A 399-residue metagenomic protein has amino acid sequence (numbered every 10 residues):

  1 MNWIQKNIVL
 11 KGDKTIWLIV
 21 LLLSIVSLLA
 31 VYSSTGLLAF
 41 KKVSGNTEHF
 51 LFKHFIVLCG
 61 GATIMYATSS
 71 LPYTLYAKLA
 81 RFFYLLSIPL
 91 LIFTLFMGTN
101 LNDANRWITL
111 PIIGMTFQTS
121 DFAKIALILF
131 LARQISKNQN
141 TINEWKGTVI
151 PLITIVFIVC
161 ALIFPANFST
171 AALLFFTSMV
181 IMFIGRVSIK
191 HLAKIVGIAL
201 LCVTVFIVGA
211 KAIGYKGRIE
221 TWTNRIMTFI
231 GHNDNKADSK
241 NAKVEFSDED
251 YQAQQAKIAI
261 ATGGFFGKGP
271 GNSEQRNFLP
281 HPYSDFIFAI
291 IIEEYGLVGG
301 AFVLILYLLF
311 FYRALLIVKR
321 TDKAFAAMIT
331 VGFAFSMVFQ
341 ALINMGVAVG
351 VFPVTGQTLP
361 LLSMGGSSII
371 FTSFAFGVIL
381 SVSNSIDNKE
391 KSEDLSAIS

Functional and structural regions predicted by a protein language model:
M1-L18, L22-L23, L29-Y32, L37-A166 (+4 more regions): Membrane-helix boundary/helix-loop-helix interface segments in multi-pass membrane proteins
I56-I64, E294-F311: Hydrophobic alpha-helical transmembrane segments
T63, L71, F130, T204 (+5 more regions): Transmembrane alpha-helix boundary/anchor motif
R81-F82, I88, K146-L162, S169-A212: Hydrophobic alpha-helical segments of polytopic membrane proteins
L101, W107, K194-G299, A324-F325: Hydrophobic, glycine- and aromatic-enriched re-entrant/interface helices and adjoining loop segments
I135, T177-H191, S273-G299, Q357-I370: Interfacial segments of multi-pass membrane proteins
K137, T141-V149, H191, L315-F335 (+1 more regions): Membrane-interface helix-loop-helix junctions at transmembrane boundaries of multi-pass membrane enzymes, predominantly
L316-G356, L362: Loop-to-helix entry and N-terminal half of a specific, functionally important transmembrane alpha helix in multi-pass
